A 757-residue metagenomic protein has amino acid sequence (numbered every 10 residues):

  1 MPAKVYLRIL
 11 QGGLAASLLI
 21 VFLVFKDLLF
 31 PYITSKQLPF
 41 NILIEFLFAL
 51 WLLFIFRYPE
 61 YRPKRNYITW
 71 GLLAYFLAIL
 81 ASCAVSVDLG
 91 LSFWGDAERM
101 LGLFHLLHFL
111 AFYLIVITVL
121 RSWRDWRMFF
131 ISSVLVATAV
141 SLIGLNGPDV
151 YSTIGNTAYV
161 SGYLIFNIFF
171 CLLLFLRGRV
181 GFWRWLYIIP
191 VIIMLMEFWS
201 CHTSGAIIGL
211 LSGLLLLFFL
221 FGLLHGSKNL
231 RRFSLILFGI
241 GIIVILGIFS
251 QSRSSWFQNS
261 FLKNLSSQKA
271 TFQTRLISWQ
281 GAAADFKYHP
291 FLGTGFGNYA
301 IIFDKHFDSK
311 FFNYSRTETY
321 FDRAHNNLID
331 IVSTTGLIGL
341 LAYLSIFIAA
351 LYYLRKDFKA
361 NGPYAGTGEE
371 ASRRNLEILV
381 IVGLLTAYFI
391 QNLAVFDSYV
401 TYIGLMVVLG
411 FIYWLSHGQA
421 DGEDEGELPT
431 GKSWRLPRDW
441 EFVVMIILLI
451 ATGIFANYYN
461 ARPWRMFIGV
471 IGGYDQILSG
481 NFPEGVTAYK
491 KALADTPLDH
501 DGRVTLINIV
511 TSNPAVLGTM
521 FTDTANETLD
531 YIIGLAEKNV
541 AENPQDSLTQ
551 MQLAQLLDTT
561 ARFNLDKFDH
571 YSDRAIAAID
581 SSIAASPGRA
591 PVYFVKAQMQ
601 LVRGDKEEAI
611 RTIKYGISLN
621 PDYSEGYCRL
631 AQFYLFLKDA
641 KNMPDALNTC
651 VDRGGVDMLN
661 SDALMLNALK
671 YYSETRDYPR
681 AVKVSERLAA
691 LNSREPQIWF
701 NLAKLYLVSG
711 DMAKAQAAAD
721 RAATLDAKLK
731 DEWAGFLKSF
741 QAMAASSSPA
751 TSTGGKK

Functional and structural regions predicted by a protein language model:
P2-D27, N41-L52, L72-A84, L89 (+8 more regions): Alpha-helical transmembrane segments of multi-pass inner-membrane proteins
F249-F261, E441-P483, D501-T505: Hydrophobic alpha-helical transmembrane segments in integral membrane proteins
Q258-T274, W279-G281, D285-Y288, L292 (+2 more regions): Interfacial juxtamembrane loops and adjacent helix segments that form the catalytic/substrate-binding surfaces
A461-L478, K490, A494-F521, E542-N564 (+3 more regions): Amphipathic alpha-helical repeat scaffolds of TPR domains
A492, N539, S581-S582, Y615-G616 (+3 more regions): Canonical positions in the second alpha-helix
D495, E542, A585, L619 (+3 more regions): Structural marker of alpha-solenoid helical repeat scaffolds
L659-N660, L664-N667, Y671-R676, R680-K683 (+4 more regions): Terminal, low-structured helical/coil segments at or just beyond the last alpha-helical repeat
